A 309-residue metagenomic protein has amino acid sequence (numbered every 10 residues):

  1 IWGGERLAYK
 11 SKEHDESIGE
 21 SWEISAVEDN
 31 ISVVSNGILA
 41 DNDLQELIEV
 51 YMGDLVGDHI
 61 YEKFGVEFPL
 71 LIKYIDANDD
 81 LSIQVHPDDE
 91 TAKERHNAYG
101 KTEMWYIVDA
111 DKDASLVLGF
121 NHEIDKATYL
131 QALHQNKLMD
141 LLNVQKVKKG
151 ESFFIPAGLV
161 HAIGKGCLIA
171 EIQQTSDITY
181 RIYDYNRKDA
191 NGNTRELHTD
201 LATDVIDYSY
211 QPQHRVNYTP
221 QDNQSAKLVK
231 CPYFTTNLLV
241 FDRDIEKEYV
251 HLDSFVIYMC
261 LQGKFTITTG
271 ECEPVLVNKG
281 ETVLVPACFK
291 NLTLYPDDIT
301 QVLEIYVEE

Functional and structural regions predicted by a protein language model:
I1-I124, D184-Q213, T236, E309: Transition-metal
G65-E67, I75-D80, D89, A110-D113 (+3 more regions): Ligand-binding loop in jelly-roll beta-barrel domains
I72-K73, L81, E103-Y106, V144-Q145 (+4 more regions): His/acidic/aromatic-lined binding-pocket segments of jelly-roll/cupin-type domains and related regulatory beta-sandwich
E123-Q135, D253-T266: Short, basic/aromatic beta-hairpin or loop at an interaction surface
Q135-L141, S152-F154, L159-Q211: An exposed, glycine/acidic-rich loop-and-rim segment of catalytic or binding clefts
L142-F154, L168, T269-F289: Short acidic-glycine-tyrosine-enriched beta hairpin
L197-V250: Functionally critical, mid-to-C-terminal surface segments that flank or help form catalytic/ligand
E246-K247, G263-T268, T282: Short beta-strand segments in beta-sandwich/barrel cores
